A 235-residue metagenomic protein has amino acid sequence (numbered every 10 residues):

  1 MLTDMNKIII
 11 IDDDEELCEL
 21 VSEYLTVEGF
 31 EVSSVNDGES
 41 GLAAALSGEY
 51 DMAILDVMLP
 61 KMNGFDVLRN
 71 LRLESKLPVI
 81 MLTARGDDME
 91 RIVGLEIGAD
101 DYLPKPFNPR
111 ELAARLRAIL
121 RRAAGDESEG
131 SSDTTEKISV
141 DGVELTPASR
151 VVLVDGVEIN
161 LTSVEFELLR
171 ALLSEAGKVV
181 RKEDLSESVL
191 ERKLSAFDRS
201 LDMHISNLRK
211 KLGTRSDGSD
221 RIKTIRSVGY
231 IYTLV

Functional and structural regions predicted by a protein language model:
K7, A118-V179, E183: Short, Lys/Arg-enriched segments at the junction into DNA-binding effector domains of transcriptional regulators
D12, N36, L59: Conserved acidic carboxylate
E16-V27: Charged docking surfaces used in two-component/phosphorelay signaling
G29-D37, A44: Short hydrophobic/Thr-rich beta-strand motif most characteristic of the beta2 strand and flanking loop of CheY-like
E49-D51, E74-V79, S195: His-Asp phosphorelay/catalytic-motif detector in bacterial-type signaling
E49-I54, L59: Active-site beta3 strand of CheY-like receiver
K61-N63, R69, L73, P78-S139: Basic, amphipathic DNA-recognition helix from helix-turn-helix-like DNA-binding domains
V151-R221, I225-V228: Positively charged, aromatic-enriched patches within helix-turn-helix-type DNA-binding elements, predominantly
